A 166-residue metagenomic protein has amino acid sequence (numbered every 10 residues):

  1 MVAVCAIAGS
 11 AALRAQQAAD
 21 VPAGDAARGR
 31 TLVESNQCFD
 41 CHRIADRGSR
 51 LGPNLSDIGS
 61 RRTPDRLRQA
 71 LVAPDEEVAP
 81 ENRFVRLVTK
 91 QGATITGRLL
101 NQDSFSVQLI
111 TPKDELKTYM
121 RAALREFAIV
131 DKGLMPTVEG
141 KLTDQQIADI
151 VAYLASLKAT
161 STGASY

Functional and structural regions predicted by a protein language model:
M1-G9: Bacterial N-terminal signal peptides
L13-E34, S49-P53, T63-R66, K90-T94 (+2 more regions): Electrostatic cytochrome c docking/interface patches
Q17, P22, T94-G97, Q102-V107 (+2 more regions): C-terminal capping alpha-helices of c-type cytochrome domains
G29, S35-A45, L55, M135 (+1 more regions): The canonical Cys-X-X-Cys-His
R30, P53, R83-V85, G133: Extracytoplasmic/periplasmic beta-strand context in beta-sandwich domains, especially the cupredoxin/COX2 CuA-binding
E34-Q37, D46, S60, V72 (+3 more regions): Sec-exported extracytoplasmic/periplasmic mature domains
R68-T89: Short Fe-S-cluster ligation motifs
D114-E115, Y119-L134: Structured surface patches comprising rigid loops and adjacent beta-strands/short helices at the edges of well-ordered
